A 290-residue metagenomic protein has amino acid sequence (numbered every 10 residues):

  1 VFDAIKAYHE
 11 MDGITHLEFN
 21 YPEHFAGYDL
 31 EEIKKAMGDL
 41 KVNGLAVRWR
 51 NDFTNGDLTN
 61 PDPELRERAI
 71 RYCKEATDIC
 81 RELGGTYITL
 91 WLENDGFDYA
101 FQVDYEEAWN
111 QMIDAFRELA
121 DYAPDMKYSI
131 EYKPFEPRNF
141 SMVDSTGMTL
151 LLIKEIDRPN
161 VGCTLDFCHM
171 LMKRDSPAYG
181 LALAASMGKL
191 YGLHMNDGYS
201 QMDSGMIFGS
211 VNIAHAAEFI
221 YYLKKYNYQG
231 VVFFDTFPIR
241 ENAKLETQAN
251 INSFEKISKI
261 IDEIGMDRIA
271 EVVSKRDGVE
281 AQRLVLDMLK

Functional and structural regions predicted by a protein language model:
V1-A4, L30, R66-C73, A108-F116 (+4 more regions): Aromatic/hydrophobic pocket-lining residues that form the small-molecule binding cavity in soluble enzyme cores
F2-D12, D78, T86, P124 (+2 more regions): Histidine-acidic metal/acid-base catalytic patches
H16-E18, G44-A46, T89, S129 (+2 more regions): Conserved beta-strand positions in the central sheet of alpha/beta enzyme cores
H16-M37, G96-Y99: Glycine-rich, proline-tolerant flexible connector loops at the mouths of alpha/beta enzymes
Y21-F25, R48-F53, L92-G96, Y132-E136 (+3 more regions): Active-site-proximal loop/turn and secondary-structure-junction residues that shape catalytic pockets, frequently
L30-W49, W109-D125, L150-D157, A214-Y228: Alpha-helix-loop-beta-strand connector modules within alpha/beta enzyme cores
M37-W49, R81-L92, G188-L193: Short coil-to-beta-strand
G56-G162, M172, Q282-K290: Active-site acidic/histidine proton-transfer and metal-coordination neighborhood in alpha/beta enzyme cores
